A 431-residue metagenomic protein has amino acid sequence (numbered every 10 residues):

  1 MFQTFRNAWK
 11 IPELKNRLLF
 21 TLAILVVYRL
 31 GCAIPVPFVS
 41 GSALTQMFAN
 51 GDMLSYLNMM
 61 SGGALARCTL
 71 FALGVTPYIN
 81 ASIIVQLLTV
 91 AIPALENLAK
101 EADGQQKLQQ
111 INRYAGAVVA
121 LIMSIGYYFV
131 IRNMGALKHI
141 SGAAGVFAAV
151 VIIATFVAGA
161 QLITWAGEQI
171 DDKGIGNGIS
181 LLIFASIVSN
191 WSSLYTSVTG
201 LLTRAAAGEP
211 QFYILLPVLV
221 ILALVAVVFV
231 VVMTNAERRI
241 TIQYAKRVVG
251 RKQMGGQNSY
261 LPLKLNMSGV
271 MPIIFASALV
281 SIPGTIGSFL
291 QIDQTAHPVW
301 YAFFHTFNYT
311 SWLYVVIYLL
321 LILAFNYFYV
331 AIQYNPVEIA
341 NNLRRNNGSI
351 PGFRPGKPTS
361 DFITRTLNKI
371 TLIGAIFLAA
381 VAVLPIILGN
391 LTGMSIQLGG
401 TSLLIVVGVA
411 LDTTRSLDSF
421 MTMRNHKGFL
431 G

Functional and structural regions predicted by a protein language model:
M1-A99, D103-G431: N-terminal cationic and glycine-rich segments that engage phosphates or anionic surfaces
